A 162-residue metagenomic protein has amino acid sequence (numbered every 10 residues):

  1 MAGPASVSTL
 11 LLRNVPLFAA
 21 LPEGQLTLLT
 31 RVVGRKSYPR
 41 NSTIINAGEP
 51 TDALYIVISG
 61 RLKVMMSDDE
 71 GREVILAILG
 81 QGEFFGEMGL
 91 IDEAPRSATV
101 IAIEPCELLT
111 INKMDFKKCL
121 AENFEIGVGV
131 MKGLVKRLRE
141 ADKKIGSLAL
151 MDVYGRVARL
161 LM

Functional and structural regions predicted by a protein language model:
M1-R40, G89-L90, E122: Cyclic nucleotide-binding regulatory module and flanking cytosolic helices
L17, S42-P105, K113-F116: Cyclic nucleotide-binding regulatory domains
L17-L26, E49-P50, G89-R96, E125 (+2 more regions): Short capping/connector residues at structural and topological boundaries
L26, F116-K117: A generic structural signal for short hydrophobic patches within well-formed alpha-helices
I103, A121-M162: Polybasic "coupling" helices that flank or enter modular domains
T110: Acidic/glycine-rich phosphate/pyrophosphate-binding loops and surrounding catalytic core that coordinate Mg2+
